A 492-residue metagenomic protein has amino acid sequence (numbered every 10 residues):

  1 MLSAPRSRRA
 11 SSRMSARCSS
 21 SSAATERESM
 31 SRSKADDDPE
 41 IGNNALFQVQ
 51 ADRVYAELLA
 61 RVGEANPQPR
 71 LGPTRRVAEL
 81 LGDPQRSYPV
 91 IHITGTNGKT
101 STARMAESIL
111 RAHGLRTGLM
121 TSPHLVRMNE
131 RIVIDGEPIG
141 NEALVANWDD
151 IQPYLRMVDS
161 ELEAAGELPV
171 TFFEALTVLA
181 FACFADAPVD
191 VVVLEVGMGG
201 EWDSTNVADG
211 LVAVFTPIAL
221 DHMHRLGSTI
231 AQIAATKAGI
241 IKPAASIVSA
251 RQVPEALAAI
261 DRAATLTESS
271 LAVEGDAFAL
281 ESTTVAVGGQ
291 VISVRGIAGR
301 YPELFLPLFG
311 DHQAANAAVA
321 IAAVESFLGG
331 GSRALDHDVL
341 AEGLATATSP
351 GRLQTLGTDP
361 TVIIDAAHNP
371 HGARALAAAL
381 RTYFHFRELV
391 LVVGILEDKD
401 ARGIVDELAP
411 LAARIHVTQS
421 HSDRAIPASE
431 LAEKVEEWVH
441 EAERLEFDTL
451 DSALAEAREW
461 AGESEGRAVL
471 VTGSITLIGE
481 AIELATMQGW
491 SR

Functional and structural regions predicted by a protein language model:
S3-S33: Low-acidity, Ser/Thr- and Arg-rich intrinsically disordered low-complexity segments
A4-S11, S15-A16, A453-T486: A glycine-rich beta-strand to alpha-helix segment that forms a phosphate/ribose-binding loop at ligand/cofactor sites
T25, M30-G95, T102-L115, L119-M120 (+1 more regions): Short functional linear segments
L46, Q50, R76-R86, A112-A208 (+2 more regions): ATP-dependent carboxylate-amine ligase catalytic core
M120-P123, A250-R251, A263-V285, F305-D311 (+6 more regions): Beta-strand->loop->alpha-helix junctions that form or flank phosphate-binding loops in nucleotide-handling enzymes
V158-A165, D186-E195, G210-E303, A317 (+1 more regions): Acidic, Mg2+-coordinating active-site environments of NTP-dependent enzymes
V191-L194, D203-V214, I218-L220, Q232 (+1 more regions): Nucleotide phosphate-binding/pyrophosphate-handling subdomain across enzymes that bind or process nucleotide phosphates
V253-E268, G288-V291, T361-I364, P370 (+1 more regions): C-terminal helical cap/extension that packs against the catalytic core of soluble nucleotide-cofactor enzymes
